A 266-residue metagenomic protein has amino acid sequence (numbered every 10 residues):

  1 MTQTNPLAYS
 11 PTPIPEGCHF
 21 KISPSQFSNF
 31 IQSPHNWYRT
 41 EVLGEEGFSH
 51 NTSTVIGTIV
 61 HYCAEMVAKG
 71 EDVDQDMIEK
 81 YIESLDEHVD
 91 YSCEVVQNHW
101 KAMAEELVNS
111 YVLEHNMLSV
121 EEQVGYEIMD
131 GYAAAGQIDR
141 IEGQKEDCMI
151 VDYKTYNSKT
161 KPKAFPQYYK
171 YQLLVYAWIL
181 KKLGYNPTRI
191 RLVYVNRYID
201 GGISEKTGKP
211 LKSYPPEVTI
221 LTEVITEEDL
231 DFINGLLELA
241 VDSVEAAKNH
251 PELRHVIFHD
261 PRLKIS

Functional and structural regions predicted by a protein language model:
T2, M66-T160, K182-T188: Catalytic cores of nuclease domains that cleave nucleic-acid phosphodiester backbones
N5-K21, S25: Charged, compositionally biased N-terminal leader segments and the immediate start of the first structured element
P13-H19, P34-G47, K80-D86, I150 (+1 more regions): Short amphipathic alpha-helical segments and their helix-coil junctions
P24-D72, K101, E121-E122: Nuclease catalytic cores
G44, G125-Y126, Y156, V195-I199: Short, solvent-exposed loop/turn segments at secondary-structure junctions
P162-F165: Short, solvent-exposed loop/turn segments at secondary-structure boundaries
Y169-K181: An active-site-proximal "capping" alpha-helix that borders the catalytic cofactor pocket
I179-S266: Metal-dependent nuclease catalytic regions and adjoining charged, substrate-binding loops involved in nucleic-acid end
